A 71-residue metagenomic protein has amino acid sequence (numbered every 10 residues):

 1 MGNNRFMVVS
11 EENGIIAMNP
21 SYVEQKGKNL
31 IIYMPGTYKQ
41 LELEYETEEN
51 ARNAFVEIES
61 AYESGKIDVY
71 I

Functional and structural regions predicted by a protein language model:
M1-I71: Eukaryotic intrinsically disordered, low-complexity regulatory linkers and tails enriched in Ser/Thr/Pro
